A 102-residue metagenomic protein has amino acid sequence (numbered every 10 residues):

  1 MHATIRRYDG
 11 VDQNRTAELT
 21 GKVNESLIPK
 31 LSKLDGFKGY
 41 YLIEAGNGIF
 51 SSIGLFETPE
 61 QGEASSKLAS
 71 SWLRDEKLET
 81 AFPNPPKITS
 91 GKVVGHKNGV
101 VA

Functional and structural regions predicted by a protein language model:
M1-S51, E57-S71, L78-A102: Short S/T/G/P-rich N-terminal loop/turn motif that feeds into the first structured element of a domain
